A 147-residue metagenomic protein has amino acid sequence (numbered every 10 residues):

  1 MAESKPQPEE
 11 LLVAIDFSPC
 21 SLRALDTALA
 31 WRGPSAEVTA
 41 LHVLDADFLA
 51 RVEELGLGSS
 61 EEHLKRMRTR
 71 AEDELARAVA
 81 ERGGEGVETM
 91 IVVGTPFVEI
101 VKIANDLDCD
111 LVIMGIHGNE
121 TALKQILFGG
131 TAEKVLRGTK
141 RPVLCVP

Functional and structural regions predicted by a protein language model:
M1-P6, V79-V112: Structural beta-alpha unit
E3-L57: Small/aliphatic-rich secondary-structure junction motif
D16, I116-N119, P147: Histidine-centered beta-alpha loop that forms part of the nucleotide-sugar donor binding/catalytic region in diverse
G33, G83, K140: Short conserved AdoMet
T39-L41, E88-V92, L144: General small-molecule cofactor/ligand-binding pocket signal
G58-D73: A short acidic, glycine-rich active-site loop that binds or catalyzes chemistry on phosphate/adenosine moieties
M114-R137: Glycine-rich, Arg-bearing micro-motifs that act as flexible, cationic patches
G138-P147: Short, flexible loop segments at boundaries between secondary-structure elements
